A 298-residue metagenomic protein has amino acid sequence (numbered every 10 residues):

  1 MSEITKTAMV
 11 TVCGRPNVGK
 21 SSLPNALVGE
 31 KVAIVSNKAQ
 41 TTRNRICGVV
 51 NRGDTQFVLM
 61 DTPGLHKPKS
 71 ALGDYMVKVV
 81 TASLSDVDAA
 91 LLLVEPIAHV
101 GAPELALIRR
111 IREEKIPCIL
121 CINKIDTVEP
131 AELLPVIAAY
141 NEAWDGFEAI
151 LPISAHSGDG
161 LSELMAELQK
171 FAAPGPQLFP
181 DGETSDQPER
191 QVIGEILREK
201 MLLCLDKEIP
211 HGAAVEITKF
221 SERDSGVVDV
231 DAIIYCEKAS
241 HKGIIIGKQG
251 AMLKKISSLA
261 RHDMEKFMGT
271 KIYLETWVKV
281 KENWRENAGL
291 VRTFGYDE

Functional and structural regions predicted by a protein language model:
M1-A89, V94: Conserved G1/Walker A P-loop phosphate-binding module
G19, G160, M252: Conserved glycine(s) of the Walker
E30, V49-G53, P68, S83 (+8 more regions): Conserved, well-folded catalytic cores of nucleic-acid-processing and energy-transducing macromolecular machines
T42, H66-K67, H99-V100, V128-E129 (+1 more regions): Catalytic P-loop NTPase motifs of RecA-like helicase/translocase cores
N51-Q56, Y75-I150, C204, S221-S225: Conserved C-terminal guanine-recognition region of P-loop GTPase G domains, centered on the G4
D61, N123, S154: Active-site glycine-centered loops adjacent to acidic/histidine catalytic or metal-binding residues that shape
I116-P117, D126-S185, E189: Canonical P-loop GTPase G-domain recognition
E189-E298: P-loop NTP-binding site
